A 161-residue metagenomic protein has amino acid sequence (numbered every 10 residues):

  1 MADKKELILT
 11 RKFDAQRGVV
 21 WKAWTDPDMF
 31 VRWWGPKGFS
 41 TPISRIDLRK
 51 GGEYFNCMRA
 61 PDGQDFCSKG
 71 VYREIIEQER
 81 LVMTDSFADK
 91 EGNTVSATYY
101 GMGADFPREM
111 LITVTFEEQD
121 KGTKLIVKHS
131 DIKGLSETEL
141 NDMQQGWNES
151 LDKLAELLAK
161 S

Functional and structural regions predicted by a protein language model:
M1-T41: Hydrophobic ligand-binding cavity/cleft-lining segments
A2-K4, G18, K22-T25, S44 (+6 more regions): Charge-dense, helix-prone N-terminal extensions
A15, D89, D131-K133: Beta-strand elements of well-folded, non-transmembrane domains
V20, F30, Y54, Y72 (+4 more regions): Hydrophobic pocket/interface hotspot
P36, S44-K50, F55, P61-D120: Hydrophobic-ligand binding "helix-grip"
R59, S86, K128-S130, A159: Surface loops and adjacent helix of pleckstrin homology
D105-R108, D131-S161: A conserved amphipathic terminal alpha-helix motif
